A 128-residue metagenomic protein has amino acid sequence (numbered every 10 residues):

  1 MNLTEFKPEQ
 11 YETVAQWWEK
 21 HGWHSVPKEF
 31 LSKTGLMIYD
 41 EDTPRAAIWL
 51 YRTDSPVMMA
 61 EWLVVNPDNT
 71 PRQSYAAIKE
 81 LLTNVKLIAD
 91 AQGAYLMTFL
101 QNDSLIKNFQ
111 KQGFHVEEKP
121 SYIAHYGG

Functional and structural regions predicted by a protein language model:
M1-P27: Short amphipathic alpha-helix that is part of the acyltransferase structural core
E9, S55, D103-S104: Short alpha-helical
F30-S32: Short, small/polar residue-rich loop motifs at catalytic or cofactor-binding pockets
M37, D42-R52, V57-E61: Conserved beta-strand in the GNAT
P56-Q73, Y122: Conserved acetyl-CoA binding element of GNAT-fold acetyltransferases
P71-L87: Conserved acetyl-CoA-binding loop-helix of GNAT-fold acetyltransferases
L96-K107, Y126-G127: Conserved beta-strand-loop-alpha-helix junction that forms the acyl-donor binding cleft
N102-P120: Conserved active-site alpha-helix within GNAT-family acetyltransferase domains
